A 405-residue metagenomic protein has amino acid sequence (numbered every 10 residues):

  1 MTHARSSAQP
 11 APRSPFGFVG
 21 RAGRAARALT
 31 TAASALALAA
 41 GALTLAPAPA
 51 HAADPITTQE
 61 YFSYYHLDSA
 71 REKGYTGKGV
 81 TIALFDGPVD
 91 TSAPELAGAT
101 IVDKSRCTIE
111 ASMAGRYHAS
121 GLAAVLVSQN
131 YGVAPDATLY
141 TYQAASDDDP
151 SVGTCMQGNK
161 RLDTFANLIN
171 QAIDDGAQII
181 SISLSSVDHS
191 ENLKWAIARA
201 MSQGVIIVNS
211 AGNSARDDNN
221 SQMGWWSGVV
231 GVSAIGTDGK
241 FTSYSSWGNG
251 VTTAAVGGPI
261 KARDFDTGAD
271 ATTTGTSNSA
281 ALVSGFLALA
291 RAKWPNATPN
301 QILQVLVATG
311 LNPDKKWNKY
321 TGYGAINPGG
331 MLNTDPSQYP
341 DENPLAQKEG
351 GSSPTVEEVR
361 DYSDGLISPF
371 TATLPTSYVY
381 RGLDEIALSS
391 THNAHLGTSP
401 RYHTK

Functional and structural regions predicted by a protein language model:
M1-A53: Secretory targeting and sorting signals
P55-I82, R106-A111, N327: N-terminal domain-start motif of subtilase-like serine proteases
R71-I82, P88-V102, E110-N159, S227 (+3 more regions): Subtilisin-like serine protease catalytic core
T81-F85, T138-Q143, I173, Q178-S183 (+3 more regions): Structural recognition of the beta-strand scaffold that forms the well-ordered cores of secreted hydrolase catalytic
D86, S221-A292: Extracellular S/T/G-rich loop segment that most often corresponds to the catalytic His/Ser-adjacent loop
G87-T91, C107-I109, Y131, A145-D149 (+6 more regions): Solvent-exposed loop/turn segments at secondary-structure junctions within structured extracellular/periplasmic domains
D148-W225, A271-T274, N278: Substrate-binding/access-modulating region of protease and related hydrolase catalytic domains
W294-T404: C-terminal subdomain of the subtilisin-like protease fold in secreted/lumenal serine endopeptidases
